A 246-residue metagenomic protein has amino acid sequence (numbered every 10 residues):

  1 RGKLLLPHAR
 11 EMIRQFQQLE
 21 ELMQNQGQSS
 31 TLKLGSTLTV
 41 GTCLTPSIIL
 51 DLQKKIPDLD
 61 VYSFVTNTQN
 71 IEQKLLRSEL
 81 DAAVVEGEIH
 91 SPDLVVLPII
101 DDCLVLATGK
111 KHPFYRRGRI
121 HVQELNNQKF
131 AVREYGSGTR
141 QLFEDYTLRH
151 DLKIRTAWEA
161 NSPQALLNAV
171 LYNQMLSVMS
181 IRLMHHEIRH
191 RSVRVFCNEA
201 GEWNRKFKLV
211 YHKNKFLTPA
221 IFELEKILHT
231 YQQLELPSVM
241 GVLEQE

Functional and structural regions predicted by a protein language model:
R1-Q15: Basic, amphipathic "hinge/linker" alpha-helix immediately C-terminal to the N-terminal HTH DNA-binding motif
G2, L34, K74-L76, L125 (+2 more regions): Hydrophobic residues within well-ordered alpha-helices
S29-P92, A160, L243: Central regulatory/effector-binding core of bacterial HTH transcription factors
L44, R194-S238: A late-sequence structural motif
N67-E72, L76-L80, V85-E86, L142-V195: Hydrophobic hinge/microswitch elements
S91-F130, Y135, P219: Flexible hinge/capping segments at coil-to-helix
V95-V105, I181, H190-W203: Short beta-strand->loop
F114-Y115, Q128-H150, I181, L217-E225 (+1 more regions): Secondary-structure junction motif
